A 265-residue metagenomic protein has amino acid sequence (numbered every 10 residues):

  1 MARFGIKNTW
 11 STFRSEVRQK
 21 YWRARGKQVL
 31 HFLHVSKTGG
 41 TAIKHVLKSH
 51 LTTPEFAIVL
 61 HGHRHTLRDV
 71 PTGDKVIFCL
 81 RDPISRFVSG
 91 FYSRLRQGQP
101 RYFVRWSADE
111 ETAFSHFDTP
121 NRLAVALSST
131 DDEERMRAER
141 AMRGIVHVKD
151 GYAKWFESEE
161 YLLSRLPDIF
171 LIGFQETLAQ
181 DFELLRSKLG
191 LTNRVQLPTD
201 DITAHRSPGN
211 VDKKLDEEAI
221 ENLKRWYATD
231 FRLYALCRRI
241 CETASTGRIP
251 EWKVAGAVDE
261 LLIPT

Functional and structural regions predicted by a protein language model:
M1-T265: Membrane-interface amphipathic segments in extracytoplasmic regions
